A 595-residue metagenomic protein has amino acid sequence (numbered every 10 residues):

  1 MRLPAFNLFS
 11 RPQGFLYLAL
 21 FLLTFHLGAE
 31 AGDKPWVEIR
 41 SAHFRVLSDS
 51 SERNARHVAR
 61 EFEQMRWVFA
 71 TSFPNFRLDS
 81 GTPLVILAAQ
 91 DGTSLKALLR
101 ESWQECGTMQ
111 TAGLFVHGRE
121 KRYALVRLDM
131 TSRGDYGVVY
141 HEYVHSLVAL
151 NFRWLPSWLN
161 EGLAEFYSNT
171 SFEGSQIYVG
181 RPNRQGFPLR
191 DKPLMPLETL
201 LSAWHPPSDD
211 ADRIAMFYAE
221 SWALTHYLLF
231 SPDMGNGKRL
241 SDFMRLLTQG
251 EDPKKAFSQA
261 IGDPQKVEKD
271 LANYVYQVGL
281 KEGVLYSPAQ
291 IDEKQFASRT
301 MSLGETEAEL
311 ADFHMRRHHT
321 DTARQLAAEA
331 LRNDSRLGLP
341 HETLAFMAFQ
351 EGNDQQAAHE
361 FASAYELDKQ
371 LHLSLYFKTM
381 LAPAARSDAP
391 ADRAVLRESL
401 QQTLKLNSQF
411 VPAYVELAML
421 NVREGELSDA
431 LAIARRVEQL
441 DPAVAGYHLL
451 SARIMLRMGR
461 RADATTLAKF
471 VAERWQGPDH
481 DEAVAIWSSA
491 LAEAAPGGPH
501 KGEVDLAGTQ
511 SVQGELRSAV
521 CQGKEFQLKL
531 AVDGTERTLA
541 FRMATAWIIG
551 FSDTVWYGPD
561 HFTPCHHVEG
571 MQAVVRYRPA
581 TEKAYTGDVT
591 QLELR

Functional and structural regions predicted by a protein language model:
A31-N160, S171-E173, E198, S202-A215 (+1 more regions): Juxtacatalytic substrate-recognition/specificity segment
T93, N151-L201, P264, E268-A272: Post-HExxH zinc-binding segment in Zn-dependent metallohydrolases
L246-S363, L367-L371, Y376-R386, Q409: Beta/coil-rich, acidic/histidine-enriched accessory regions frequently appended to metallopeptidases
T306, P340, S374, A413 (+2 more regions): TPR alpha-solenoid repeat register
H318-L326, Q350-S363, A385-Q402, E424-R436 (+1 more regions): Structural signature of tandem alpha-helical TPR/SEL1-like repeats, specifically the intra-repeat loop/turn
N333, L367, L406, Q439-L440 (+1 more regions): Structural marker of alpha-solenoid helical repeat scaffolds
L456-D479: TPR/TPR-like (Sel1-like) alpha-helical repeat modules
G558-Y585: Flexible glycine-rich surface loops and low-complexity tracts that mediate binding to linear polymers
